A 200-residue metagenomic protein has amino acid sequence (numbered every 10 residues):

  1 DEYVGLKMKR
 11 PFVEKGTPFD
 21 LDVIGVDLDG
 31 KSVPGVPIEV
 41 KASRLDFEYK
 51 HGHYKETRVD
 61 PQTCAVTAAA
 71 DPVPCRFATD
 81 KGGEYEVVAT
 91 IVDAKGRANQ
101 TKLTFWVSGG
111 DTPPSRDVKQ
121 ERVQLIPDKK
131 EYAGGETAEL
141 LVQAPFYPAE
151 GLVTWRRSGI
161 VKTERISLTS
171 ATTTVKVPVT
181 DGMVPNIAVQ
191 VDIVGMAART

Functional and structural regions predicted by a protein language model:
D1-T200: A structural signal for beta-strand and strand-to-loop patches characteristic of beta-rich domains
